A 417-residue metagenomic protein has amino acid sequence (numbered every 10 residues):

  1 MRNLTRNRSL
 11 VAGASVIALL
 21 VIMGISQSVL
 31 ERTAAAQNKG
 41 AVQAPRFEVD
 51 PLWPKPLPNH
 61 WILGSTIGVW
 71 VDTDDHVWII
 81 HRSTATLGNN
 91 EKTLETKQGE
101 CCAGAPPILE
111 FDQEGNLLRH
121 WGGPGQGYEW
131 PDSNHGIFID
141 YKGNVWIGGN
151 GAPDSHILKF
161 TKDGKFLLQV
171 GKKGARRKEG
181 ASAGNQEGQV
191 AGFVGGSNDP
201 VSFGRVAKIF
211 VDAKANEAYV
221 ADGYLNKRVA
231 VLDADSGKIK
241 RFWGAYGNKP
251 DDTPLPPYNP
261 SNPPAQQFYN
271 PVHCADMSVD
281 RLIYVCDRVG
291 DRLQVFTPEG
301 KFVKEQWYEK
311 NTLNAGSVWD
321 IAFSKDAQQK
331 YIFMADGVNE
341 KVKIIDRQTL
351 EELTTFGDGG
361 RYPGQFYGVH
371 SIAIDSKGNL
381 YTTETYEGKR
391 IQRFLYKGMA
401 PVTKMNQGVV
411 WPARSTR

Functional and structural regions predicted by a protein language model:
M1-N7: N-terminal secretory signal peptides that target proteins for export/translocation
N7-R417: Eukaryotic scaffold repeat domains enriched in small/polar residues
